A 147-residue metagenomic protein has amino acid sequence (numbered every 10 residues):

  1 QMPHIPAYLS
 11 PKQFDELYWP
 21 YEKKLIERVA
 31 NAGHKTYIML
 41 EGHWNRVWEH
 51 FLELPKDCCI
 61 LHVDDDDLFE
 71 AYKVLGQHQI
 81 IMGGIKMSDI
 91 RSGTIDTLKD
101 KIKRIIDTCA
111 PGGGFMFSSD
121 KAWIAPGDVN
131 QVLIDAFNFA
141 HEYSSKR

Functional and structural regions predicted by a protein language model:
Q1-R147: Active-site loop segments of alpha/beta catalytic cores
